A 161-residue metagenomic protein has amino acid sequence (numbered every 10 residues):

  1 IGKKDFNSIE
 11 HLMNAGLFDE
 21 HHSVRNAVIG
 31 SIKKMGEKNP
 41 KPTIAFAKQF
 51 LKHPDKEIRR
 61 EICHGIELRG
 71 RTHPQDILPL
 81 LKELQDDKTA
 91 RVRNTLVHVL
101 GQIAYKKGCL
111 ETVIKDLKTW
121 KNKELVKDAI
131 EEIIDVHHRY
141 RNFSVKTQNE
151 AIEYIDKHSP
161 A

Functional and structural regions predicted by a protein language model:
I1-K4, S23-K38, R59-T72, R93-K106 (+2 more regions): Structural detector for internal amphipathic alpha-helices that build alpha-solenoid repeat scaffolds
K3-G16, K38-F50, T72-L84, K107-K118 (+1 more regions): Amphipathic alpha-helical scaffolding segments comprising HEAT/armadillo-like alpha-solenoid repeats
N14-L17, V28-I29, D87, D128: A generic structural signal for ordered secondary structure
E20-H21, P54-D55, K88-T89, K121-V126: Short inter-helical turns and helix N-cap capping residues of alpha-solenoid HEAT/ARM repeat scaffolds
D116-V126, I130, A151-I152: C-terminal, helix-dominated tail/subdomain
E153, K157-A161: Eukaryotic intrinsically disordered, low-complexity regulatory tails and linkers enriched in charged/polar residues
